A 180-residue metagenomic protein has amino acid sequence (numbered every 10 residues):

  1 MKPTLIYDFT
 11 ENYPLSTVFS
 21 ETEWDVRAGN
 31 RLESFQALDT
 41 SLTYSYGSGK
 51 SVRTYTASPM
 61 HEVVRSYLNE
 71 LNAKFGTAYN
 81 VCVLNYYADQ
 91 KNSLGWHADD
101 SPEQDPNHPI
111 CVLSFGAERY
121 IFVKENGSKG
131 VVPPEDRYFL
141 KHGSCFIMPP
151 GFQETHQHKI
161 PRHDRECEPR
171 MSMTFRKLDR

Functional and structural regions predicted by a protein language model:
M1-R180: Non-heme Fe(II) oxygenase metal-center motifs and adjacent flexible, charged/small-residue loops
